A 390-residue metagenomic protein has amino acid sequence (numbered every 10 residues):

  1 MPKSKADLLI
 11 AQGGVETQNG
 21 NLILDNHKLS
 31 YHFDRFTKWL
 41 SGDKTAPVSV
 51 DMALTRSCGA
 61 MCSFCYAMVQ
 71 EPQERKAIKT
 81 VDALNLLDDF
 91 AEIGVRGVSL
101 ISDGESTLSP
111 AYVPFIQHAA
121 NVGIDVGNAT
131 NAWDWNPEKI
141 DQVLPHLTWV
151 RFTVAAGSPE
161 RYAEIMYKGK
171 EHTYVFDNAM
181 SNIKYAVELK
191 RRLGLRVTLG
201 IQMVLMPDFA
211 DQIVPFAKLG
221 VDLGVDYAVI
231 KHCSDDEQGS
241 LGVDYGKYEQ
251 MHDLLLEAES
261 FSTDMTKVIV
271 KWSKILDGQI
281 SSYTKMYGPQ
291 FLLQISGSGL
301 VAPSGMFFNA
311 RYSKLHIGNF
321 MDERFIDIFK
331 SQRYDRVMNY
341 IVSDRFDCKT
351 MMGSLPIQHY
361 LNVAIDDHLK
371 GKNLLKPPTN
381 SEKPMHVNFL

Functional and structural regions predicted by a protein language model:
M1-N21, Q73-E74, I78, E92 (+7 more regions): Radical SAM enzyme [4Fe-4S]-AdoMet core and its adjacent flexible, acidic and glycine-rich loops/tails across
P2-W149, D177, L241-L254, H386-L390: Conserved alpha-helical substructure of the radical SAM core
K38-T45, G194, G278, S343-D344 (+2 more regions): Short loop/turn hinge sites at secondary-structure boundaries
C58, C62-C65, M286, S304 (+1 more regions): Short cysteine clusters
D327-S381, L390: Cysteine/selenocysteine-centered motifs that mediate thiol-based redox chemistry or coordinate metal-sulfur cofactors
